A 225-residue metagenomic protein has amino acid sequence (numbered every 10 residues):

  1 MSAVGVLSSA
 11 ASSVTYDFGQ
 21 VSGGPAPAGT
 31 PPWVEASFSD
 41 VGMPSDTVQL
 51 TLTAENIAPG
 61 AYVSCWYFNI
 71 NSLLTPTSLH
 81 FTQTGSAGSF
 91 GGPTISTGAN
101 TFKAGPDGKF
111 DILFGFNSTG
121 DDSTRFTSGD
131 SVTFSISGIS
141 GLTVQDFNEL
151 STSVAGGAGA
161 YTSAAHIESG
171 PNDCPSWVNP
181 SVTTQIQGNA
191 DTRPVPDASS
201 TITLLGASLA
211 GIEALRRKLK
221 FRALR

Functional and structural regions predicted by a protein language model:
M1-S2, G206: Sec-dependent N-terminal signal peptides
S2-S9: C-terminal segment of classical bacterial N-terminal signal peptides
G5, P180, L219-F221: Intrinsically disordered, low-complexity segments used for protein-protein interactions
S9-A10, N172, L215-K218: Hydrophobic alpha-helical elements and their junctions with loops/disorder across both membrane and soluble proteins
S12-P194: Helix-boundary and membrane-interface capping/anchor signal
P196-L215: A short, hydrophobic C-terminal helix/tail in secreted or cell-surface proteins
E213-R225: C-terminal membrane-anchoring or membrane-association module
